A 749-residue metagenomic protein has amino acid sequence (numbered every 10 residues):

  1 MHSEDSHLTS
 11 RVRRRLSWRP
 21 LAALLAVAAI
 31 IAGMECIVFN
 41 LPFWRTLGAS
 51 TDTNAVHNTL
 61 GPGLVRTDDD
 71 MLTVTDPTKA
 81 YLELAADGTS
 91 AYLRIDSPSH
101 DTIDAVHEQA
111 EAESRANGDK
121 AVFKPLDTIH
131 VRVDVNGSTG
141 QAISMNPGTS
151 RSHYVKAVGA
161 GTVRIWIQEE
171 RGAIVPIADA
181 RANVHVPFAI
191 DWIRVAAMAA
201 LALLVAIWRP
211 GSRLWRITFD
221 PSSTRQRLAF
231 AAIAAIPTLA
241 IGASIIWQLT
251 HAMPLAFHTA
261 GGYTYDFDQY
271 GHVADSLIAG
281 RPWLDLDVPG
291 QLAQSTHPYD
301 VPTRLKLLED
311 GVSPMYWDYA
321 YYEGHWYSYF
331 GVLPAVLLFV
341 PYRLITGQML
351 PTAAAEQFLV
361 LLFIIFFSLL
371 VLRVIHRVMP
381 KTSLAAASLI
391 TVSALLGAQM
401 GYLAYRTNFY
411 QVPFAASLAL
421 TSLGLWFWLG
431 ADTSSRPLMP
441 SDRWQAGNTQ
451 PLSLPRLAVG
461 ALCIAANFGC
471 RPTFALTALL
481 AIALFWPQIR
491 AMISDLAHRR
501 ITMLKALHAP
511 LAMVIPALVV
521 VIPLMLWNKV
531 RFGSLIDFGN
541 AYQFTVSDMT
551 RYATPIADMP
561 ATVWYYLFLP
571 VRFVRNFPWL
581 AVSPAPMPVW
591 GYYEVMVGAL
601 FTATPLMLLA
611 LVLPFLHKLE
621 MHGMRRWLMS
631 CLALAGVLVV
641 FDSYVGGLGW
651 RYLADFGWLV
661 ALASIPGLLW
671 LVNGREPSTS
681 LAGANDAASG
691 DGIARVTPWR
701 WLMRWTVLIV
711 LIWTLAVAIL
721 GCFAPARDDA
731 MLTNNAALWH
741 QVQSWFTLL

Functional and structural regions predicted by a protein language model:
M1-P42, I193-D268, A387, L504-P516 (+1 more regions): Start-transfer (signal-anchor) and selected internal transmembrane alpha helices of multi-pass inner/ER membrane
Y263, A279-F330, L395, M400-A404 (+3 more regions): Interfacial juxtamembrane loops and adjacent helix segments that form the catalytic/substrate-binding surfaces
Q348-P380, L423: Transmembrane-helix motifs of polytopic, lipid-linked glycan transferases
S388-L395, R456-V459, M621-D642: Transmembrane alpha-helix segments characteristic of polytopic inner-membrane glycan-assembly/cell-envelope
A415-A446, I464, A478, L659-A663: Specific aromatic-rich, kink-prone transmembrane helix
S422, G447-R471, A478-I482, V519 (+1 more regions): Membrane-interface alpha helices of multi-pass inner-membrane proteins
L476-L518: Perimembrane helix-loop-helix junctions
F577-W579, P584-R625: Hydrophobic, aromatic-rich transmembrane alpha-helices and their immediate juxtamembrane boundary segments
